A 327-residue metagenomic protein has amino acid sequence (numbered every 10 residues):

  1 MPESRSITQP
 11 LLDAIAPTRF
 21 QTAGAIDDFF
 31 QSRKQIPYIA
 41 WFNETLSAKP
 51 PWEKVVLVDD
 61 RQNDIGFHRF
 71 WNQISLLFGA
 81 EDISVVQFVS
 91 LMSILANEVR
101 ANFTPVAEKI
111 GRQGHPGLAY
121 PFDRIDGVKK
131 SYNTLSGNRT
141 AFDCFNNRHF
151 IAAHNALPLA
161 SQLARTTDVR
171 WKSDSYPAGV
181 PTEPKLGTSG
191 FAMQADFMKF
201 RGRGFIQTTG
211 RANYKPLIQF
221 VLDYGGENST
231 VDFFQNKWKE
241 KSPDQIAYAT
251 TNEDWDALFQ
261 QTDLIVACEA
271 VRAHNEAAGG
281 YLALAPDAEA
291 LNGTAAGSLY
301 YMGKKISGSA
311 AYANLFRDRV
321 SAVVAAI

Functional and structural regions predicted by a protein language model:
M1-P17: Intrinsically disordered, low-structural-confidence terminal and linker regions
I7, L11, T22, I26 (+10 more regions): Stable alpha-helical elements in mature extracytoplasmic
D28-V106, G117-P181, T188: Export/targeting segments at the very N-terminus of extracytoplasmic proteins
N63, W71-Q73, G79, Q162-A290: Alpha-helical segment that forms one wall of the substrate-binding/catalytic cleft in peptidoglycan-active domains
I83-S93, E289-M302: Alpha-helical scaffolds flanking conserved acidic
N97-E108, A278-G279, K305-L315: Secretory-pathway/luminal and periplasmic proteins that interact with or process carbohydrate-rich
F103-P116, I218-V221: Short, solvent-exposed loop/turn and secondary-structure capping segments
N292-I327: Basic/polar, cationic surfaces and motifs that engage anionic cell-wall and phosphate/carboxylate ligands
